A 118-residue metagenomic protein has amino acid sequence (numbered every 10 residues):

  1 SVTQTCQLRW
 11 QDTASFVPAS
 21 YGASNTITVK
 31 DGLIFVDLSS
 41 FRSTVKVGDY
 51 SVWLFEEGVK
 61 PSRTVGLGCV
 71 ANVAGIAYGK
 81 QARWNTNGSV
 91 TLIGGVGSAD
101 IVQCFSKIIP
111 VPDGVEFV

Functional and structural regions predicted by a protein language model:
S1-Y21, G97-I101, K107-V118: Glycine-rich, low-complexity segments
V2-D31, S39-K60: Surface-exposed ligand/attachment interfaces on beta-rich extracellular proteins
Q11, T44, V65, A82-N85: Small/flexible residues
T28-F35, R83-G88: Short, ordered beta-strand-loop transition motifs
L33, R42-T44, P61, G75 (+2 more regions): Residues that cap or initiate secondary-structure elements
F35-L38, I93: Beta-strand residues in well-ordered beta-sheet regions across diverse protein folds
E57-V73: Solvent-exposed beta-hairpin/edge-strand motifs
V73-S106: Structured beta-strand segments within beta-sheet-rich domains
